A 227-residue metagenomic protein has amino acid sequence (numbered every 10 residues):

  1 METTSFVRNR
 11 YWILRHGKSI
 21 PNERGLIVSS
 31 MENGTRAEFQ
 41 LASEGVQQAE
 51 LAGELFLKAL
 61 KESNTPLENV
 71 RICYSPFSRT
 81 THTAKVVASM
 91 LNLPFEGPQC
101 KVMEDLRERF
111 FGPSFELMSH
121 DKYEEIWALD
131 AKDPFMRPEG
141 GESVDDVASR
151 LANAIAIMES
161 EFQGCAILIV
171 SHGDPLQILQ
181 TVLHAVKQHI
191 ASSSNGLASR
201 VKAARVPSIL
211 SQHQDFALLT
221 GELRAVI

Functional and structural regions predicted by a protein language model:
M1-R10, R24-S29, L55, L93 (+5 more regions): Acidic, low-complexity terminal tails and accessory targeting/binding regions of phosphate-metabolizing enzymes
E2-P98, D145-D146: Active-site-proximal alpha-helix that buttresses catalytic centers in soluble enzyme cores
R10-L14, C73, C165-I178: Beta-strand elements within well-structured catalytic alpha/beta cores of enzymes that handle phosphate/sulfate esters
I20, R79-T81, E108-R109, P175-Q177: Short, active-site-adjacent cap segments at secondary-structure transitions
K61, A156, S160-Q163, H184 (+1 more regions): Short amphipathic alpha-helices and their capping/turn residues within compact interaction modules
C100, K122-Y123, G140-G141, A148: Eukaryotic endomembrane system proteins
W127-D146: Short glycine/proline- and acidic residue-enriched helix-loop micro-motifs that form flexible lids or anion-recognition
V147-E161, A166-G173: GST-like fold's C-terminal all-alpha helical module
